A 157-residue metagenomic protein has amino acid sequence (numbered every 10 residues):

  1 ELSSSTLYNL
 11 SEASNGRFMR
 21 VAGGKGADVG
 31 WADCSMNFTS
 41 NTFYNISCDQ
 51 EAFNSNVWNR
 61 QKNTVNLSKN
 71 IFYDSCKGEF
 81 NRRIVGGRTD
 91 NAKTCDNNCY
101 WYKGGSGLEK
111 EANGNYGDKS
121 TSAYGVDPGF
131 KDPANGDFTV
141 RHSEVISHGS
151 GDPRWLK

Functional and structural regions predicted by a protein language model:
E1-D137, D152-K157: Extracellular beta-rich repeat passengers
K119, E144-V145: Extracellular/periplasmic juxtamembrane helices and adjacent flexible linkers that interface with membrane partners
F130, V145-S147: Bulky hydrophobic/aromatic "packing anchor" residues in well-ordered structure
